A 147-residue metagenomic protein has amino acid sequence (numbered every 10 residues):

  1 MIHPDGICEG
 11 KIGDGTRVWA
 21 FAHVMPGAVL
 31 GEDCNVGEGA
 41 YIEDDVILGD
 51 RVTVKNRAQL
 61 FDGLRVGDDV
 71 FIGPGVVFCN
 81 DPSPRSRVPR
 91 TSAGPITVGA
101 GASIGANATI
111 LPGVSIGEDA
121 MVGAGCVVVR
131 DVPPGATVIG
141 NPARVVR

Functional and structural regions predicted by a protein language model:
M1-P4, I12, V18-S115, N141-A143: Flexible, glycine/small-residue-enriched loop-and-beta-strand segment within the central core of proteins
L48, P133-P134: Short amphipathic alpha-helical segments
E118-M121, G125-V129: Internal alpha/beta core interface subdomains
P134-V138, P142-R147: Conserved beta-strand-loop-alpha-helix hinge in the C-terminal portion of ABC ATPase nucleotide-binding domains
